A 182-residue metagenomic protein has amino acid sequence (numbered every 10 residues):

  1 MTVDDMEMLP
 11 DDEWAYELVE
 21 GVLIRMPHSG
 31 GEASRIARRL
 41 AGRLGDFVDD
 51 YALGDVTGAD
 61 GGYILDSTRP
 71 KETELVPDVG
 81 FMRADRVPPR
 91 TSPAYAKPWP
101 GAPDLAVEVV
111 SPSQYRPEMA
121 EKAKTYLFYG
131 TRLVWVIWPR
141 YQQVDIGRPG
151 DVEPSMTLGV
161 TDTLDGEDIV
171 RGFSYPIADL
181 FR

Functional and structural regions predicted by a protein language model:
M1-R182: Gly/Pro/Ser/Thr-rich low-complexity, intrinsically disordered segments predominantly at protein N-termini
